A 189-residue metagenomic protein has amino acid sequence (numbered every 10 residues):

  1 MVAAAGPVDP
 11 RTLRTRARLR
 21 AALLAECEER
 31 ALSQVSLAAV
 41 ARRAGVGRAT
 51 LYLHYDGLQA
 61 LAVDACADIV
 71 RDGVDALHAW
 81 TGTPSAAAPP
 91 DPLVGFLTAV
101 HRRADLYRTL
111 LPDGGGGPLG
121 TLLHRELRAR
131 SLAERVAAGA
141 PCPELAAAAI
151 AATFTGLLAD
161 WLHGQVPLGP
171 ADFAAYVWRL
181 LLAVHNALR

Functional and structural regions predicted by a protein language model:
V2-A3, L132-A133, H163-R189: C-terminal peripheral helix-coil segments that are non-catalytic and often amphipathic
A3-D9: Short Lys/Arg-rich basic patches
L13-L24, E28, S33-L37, R42-G45 (+4 more regions): An amphipathic alpha-helix adjacent to DNA-recognition modules
T15, A62-A65, I69, G73 (+5 more regions): Hydrophobic/aromatic residues within well-ordered alpha-helical segments
I69-A76, R103, Y107, E126-E134 (+1 more regions): A short secondary-structure junction motif
A76-P84, L110, E134-R135, W161 (+1 more regions): Secondary-structure edge/capping motif, primarily at the C-terminal ends of alpha-helices and the immediately following
D91-G95, P112-T155, A171, L182: Amphipathic alpha-helical packing segments from all-alpha helical-bundle domains
